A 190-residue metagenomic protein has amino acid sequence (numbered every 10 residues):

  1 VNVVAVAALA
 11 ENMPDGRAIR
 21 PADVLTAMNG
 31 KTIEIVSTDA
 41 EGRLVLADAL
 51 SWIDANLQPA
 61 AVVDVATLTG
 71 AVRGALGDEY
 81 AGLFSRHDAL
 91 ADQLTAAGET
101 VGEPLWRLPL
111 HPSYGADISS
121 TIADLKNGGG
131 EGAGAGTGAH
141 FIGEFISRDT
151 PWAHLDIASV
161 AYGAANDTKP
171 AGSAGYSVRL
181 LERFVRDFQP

Functional and structural regions predicted by a protein language model:
V1-P190: A generic structural signal for tightly packed, nonpolar segments enriched in small/aliphatic residues
